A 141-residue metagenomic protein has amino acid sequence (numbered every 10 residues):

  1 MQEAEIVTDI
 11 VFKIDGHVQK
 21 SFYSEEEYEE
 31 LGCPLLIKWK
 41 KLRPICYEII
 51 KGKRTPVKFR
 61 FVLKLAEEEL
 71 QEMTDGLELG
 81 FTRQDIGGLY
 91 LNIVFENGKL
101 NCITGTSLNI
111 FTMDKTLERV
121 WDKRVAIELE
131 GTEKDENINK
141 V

Functional and structural regions predicted by a protein language model:
M1-K40: Charge-rich, low-complexity N-terminal segments
Q2, I6, K53-T55, C102: Solvent-exposed loop and beta-edge segments used for protein-protein assembly and interaction
V11, Q19, E68-L70, L100 (+1 more regions): Generic "edge-of-domain/loop-turn" microfeature
E30-N97: Surface-exposed, low-hydrophobicity interaction/linker segments
L100-V141: Mixed-charge, glycine-accented linear interaction segment located at domain edges/termini
